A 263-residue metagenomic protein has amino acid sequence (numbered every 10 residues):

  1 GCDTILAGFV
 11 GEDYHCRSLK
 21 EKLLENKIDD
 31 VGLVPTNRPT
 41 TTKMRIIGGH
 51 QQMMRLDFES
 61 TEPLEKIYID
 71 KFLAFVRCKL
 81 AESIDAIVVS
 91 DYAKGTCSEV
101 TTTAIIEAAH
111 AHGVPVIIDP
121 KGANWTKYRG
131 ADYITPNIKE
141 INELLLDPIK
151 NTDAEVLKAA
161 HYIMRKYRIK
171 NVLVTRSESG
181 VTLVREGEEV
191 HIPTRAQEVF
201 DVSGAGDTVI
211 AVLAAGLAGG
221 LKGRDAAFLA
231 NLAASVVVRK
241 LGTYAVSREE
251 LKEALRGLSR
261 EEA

Functional and structural regions predicted by a protein language model:
G1-I5, P193, E198-F200, R260-A263: Glycine-rich phosphate/adenosyl-contacting loop at the front of the ribokinase-like
G1-T42, A254-G257: Substrate-binding N-lobe of the ribokinase-like
I5-G8, G32, A86-V88, I117 (+1 more regions): A structural signal for isolated positions on well-ordered beta-strands in alpha/beta enzyme cores
L33-R38, R45-E82: Conserved phosphate-binding/catalytic loop of the ribokinase/pfkB sugar-kinase fold
L80-T96: Short acidic, glycine-rich surface-loop motifs adjacent to enzyme active sites
K94-E189: Conserved phosphate/ATP/ADP-binding segment of small-molecule kinases
K170, R195-L258: Conserved post-catalytic alpha-helical subdomain immediately downstream of the catalytic base and nucleotide-binding
